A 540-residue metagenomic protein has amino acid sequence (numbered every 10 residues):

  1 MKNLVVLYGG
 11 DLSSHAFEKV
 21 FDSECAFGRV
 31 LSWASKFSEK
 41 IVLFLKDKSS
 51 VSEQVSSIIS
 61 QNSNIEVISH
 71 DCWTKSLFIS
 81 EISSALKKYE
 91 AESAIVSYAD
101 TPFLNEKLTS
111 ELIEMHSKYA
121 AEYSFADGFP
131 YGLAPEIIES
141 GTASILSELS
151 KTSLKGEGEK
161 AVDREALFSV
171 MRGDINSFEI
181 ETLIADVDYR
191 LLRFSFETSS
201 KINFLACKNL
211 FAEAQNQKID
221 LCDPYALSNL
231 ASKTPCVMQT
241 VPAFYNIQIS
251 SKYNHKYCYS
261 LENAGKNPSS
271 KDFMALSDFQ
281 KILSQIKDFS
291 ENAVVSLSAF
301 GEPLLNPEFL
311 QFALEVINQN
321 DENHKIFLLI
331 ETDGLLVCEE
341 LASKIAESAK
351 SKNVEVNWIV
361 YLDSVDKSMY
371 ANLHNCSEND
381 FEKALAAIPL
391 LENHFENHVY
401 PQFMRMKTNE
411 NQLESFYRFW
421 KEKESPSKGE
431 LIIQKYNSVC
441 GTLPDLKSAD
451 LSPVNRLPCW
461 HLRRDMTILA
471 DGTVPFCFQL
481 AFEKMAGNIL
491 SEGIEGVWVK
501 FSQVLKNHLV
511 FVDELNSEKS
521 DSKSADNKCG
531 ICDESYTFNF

Functional and structural regions predicted by a protein language model:
M1-E53: N-terminal glycine-rich phosphate-binding loop and ensuing alpha1 helix
S50-I113: Short phosphate-binding loop-to-helix
L104-P130: Conserved donor-nucleotide/metal-binding helix-loop-beta segment in metal-dependent transferases, i.e., the alpha-helix
L133-S147, K201-N203, L469-A470: Conserved nucleotide-sugar donor-binding and metal-coordinating catalytic region shared by glycosyltransferases
D163-P242: Conserved alpha/beta core of the MobA/IspD/sugar-nucleotide pyrophosphorylase nucleotidyltransferase superfamily
I219-T234, A386-L390, H394-V399, W420-V454 (+1 more regions): C-terminal accessory region of radical SAM enzymes
S232-K344, S348-V356, L373: Conserved alpha-helical substructure of the radical SAM core
N306-P444: Conserved AdoMet/S-adenosylmethionine-binding subsite of the radical SAM
